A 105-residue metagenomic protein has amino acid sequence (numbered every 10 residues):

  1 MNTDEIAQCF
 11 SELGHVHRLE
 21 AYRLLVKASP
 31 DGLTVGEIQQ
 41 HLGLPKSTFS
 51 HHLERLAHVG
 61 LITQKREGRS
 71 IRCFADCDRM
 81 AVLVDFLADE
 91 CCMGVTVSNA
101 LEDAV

Functional and structural regions predicted by a protein language model:
M1-E5, R23-K27, C77-V105: Amphipathic alpha-helical dimerization/coiled-coil segments that flank or bridge DNA-binding/regulatory modules
D4-P45, E67-R79: N-terminal helix-turn-helix DNA-binding core of bacterial DNA-binding proteins
Q40, A57-H58: Alpha-helical residues within the helix-turn-helix
L53-E54: Short, hydrophobic-biased segments on the C-terminal half of alpha helices that form "recognition helices"
H58, R72-C73, C91: Bulky hydrophobic/aromatic packing residues
